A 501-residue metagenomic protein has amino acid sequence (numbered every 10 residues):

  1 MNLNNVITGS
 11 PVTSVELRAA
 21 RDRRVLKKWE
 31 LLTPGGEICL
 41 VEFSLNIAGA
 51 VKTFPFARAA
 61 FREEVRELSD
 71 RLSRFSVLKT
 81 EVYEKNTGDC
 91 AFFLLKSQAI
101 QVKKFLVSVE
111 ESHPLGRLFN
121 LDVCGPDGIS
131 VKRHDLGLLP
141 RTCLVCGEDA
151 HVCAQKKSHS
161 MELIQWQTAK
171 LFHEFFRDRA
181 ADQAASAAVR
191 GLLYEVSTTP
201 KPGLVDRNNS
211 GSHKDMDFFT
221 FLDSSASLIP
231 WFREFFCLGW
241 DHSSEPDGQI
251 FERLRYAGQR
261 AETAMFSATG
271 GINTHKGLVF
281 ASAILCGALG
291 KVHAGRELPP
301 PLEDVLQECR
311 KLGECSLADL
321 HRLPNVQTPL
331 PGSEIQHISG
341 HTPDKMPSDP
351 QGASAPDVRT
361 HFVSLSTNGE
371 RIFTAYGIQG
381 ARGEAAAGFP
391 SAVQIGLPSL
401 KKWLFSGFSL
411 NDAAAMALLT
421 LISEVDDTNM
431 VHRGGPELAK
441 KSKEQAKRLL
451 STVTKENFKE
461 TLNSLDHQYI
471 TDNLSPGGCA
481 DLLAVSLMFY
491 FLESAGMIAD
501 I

Functional and structural regions predicted by a protein language model:
N2-S69, E84, K104, S108-R177: Long, contiguous binding/interaction regions
C39-Q98, M216-S243: Short, well-structured hydrophobic secondary-structure segments
K52-F54, A99-L106, E297-D304: Short, conserved charged micro-motifs
A91-S108, L404-G407, A413: A contiguous pocket-lining binding segment that forms or flanks enzyme active sites
K170-E245, F251, L289-L462, D466-H467 (+2 more regions): Phosphate-rich cofactor/ligand-interacting catalytic cores and adjacent structured alpha/beta frameworks
R233-K291: Long, hydrophobic/aromatic-enriched structural stretches that serve as scaffold segments
A281-V292, L421, V485-L492: Buried hydrophobic packing segments
T471, S475-I498: Short, amphipathic C-terminal "tail helix"
